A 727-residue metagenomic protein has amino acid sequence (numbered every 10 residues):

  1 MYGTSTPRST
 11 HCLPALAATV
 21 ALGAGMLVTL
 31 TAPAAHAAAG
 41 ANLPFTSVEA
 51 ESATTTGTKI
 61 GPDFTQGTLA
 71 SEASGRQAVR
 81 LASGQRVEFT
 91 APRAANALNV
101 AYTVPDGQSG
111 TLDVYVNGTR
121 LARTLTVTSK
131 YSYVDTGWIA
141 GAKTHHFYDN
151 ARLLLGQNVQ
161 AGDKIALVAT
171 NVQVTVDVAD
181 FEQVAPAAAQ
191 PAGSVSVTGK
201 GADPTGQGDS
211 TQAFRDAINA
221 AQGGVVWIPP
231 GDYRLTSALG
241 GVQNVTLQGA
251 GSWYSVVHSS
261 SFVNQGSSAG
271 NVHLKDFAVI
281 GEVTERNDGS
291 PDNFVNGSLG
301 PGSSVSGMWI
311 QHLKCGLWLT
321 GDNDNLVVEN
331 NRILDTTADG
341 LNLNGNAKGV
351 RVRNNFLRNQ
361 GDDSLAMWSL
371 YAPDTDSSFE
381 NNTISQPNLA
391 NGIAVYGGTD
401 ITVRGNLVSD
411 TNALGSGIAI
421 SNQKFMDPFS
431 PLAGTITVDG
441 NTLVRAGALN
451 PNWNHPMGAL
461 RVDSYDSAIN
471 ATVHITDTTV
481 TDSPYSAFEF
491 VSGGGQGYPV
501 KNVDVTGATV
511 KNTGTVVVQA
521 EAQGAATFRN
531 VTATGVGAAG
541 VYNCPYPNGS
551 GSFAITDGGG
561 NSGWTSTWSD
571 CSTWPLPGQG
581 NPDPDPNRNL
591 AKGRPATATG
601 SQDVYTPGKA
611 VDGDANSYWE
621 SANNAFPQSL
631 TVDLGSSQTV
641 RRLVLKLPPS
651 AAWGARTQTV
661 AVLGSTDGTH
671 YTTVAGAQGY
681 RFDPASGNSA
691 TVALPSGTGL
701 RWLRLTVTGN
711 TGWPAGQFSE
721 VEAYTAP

Functional and structural regions predicted by a protein language model:
M1-A37: Secretory targeting and sorting signals
A38-Q190: Extracytoplasmic
G67-R86, K143-Y148, R286-N287, A615-Q628 (+1 more regions): Extracellular beta-rich ligand/substrate-recognition surface
F181-Q183, D585, G600, Y605-A675 (+1 more regions): Aromatic, loop-rich ligand-recognition surfaces of beta-strand-rich domains
V197-P229: Acidic Gly/Asp/Thr-rich repetitive segments characteristic of extracellular carbohydrate-active and adhesion proteins
R215-A221, R234-Q248, S255-G302, C315 (+5 more regions): Extracellular beta-strand-rich solenoid/capping regions of secreted or surface-exposed proteins that bind or remodel
T236-A238, S252, V256-V263, E282-P291 (+9 more regions): Short glycine/acidic-rich loop motifs that flank beta-strands on beta-rich extracellular proteins
N244, Q248-W253, G270-G281, P301-H312 (+10 more regions): Right-handed parallel beta-helix
